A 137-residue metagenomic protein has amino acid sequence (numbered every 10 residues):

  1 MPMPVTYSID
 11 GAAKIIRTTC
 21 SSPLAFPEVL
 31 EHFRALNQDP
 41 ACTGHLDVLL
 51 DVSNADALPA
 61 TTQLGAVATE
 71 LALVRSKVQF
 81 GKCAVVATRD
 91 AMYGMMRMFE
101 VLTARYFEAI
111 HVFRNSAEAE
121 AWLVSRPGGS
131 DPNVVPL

Functional and structural regions predicted by a protein language model:
P2-L137: Amphipathic, Lys/Arg-enriched alpha-helical "gate/interface" segment within cytosolic domains that mediates
